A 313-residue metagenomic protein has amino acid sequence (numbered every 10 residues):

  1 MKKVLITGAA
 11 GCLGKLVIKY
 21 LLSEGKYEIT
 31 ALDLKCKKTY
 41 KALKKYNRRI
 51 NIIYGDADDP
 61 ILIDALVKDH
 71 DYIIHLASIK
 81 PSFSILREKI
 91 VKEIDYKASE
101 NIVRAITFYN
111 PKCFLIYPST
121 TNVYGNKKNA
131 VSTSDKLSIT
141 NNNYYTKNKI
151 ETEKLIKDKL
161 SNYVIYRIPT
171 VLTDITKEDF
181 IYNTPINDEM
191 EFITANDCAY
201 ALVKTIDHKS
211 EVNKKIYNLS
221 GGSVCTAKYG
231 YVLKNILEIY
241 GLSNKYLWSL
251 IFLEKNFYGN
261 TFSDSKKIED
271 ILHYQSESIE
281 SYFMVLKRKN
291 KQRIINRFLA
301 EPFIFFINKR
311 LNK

Functional and structural regions predicted by a protein language model:
V4-E24: N-terminal Rossmann NAD(P)H-binding glycine-rich loop of SDR-like oxidoreductase domains
R48-K97: NAD(P)H-binding glycine-rich loop region in Rossmannoid oxidoreductase-like domains and their noncatalytic homologs
I79, E100-N142: Conserved Rossmann-fold NAD(P)-dependent oxidoreductase catalytic core, especially the SDR/UDP-sugar
E93, V123, K128-I165: Catalytic helix-loop patch of NAD(P)-dependent Rossmann-fold dehydrogenases
Y124-G125, N143-Y144, V164-N183, D188: Flexible, glycine-rich beta-alpha linker
I165, N183-D207, K214-K215: Substrate-positioning beta->alpha
T205-I271, F283, F298-L299, L311-K313: Mid/C-terminal beta-alpha module of Rossmann-like enzyme folds, strongest in SDR-family dehydrogenases/epimerases
I279-K313: Amphipathic terminal alpha-helices
